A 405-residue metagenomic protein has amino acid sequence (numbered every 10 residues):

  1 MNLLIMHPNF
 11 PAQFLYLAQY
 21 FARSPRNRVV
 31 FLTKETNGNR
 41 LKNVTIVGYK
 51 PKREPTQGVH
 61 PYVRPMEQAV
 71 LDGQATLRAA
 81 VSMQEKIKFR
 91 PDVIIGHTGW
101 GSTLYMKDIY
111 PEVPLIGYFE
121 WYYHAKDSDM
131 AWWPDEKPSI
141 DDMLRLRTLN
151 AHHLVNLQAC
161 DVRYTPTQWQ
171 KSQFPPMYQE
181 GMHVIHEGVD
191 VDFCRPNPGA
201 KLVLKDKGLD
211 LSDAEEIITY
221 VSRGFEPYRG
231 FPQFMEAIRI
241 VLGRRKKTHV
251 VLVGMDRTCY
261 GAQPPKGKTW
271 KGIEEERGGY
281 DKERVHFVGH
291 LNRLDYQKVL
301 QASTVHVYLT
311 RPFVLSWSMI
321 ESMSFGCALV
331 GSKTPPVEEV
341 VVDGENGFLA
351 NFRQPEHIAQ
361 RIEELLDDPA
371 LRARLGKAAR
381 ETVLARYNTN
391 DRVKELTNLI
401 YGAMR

Functional and structural regions predicted by a protein language model:
R53-V63, V113-H152, D192-K201, S212 (+1 more regions): Acceptor-binding helix/loop patch of EC 2.4 sugar-transfer enzymes, predominantly nucleotide-sugar-dependent
D161, K298-V314, C327: Acidic donor-binding loop of glycosyltransferase active sites
W169, G188: Carbohydrate-associated surface elements
K205-R229, M235-I240, V250-V251: Conserved donor-binding/catalytic core segment of Leloir-type glycosyltransferases
G254-T258, Q263-Q297: Nucleotide-activated donor-binding/catalytic signature segment of Leloir-type glycosyltransferases, i.e., the conserved
A328-G331, V341: Short hydrophobic beta-strand element within catalytic cores of glycosyltransferases and related nucleotide-activated
D343-G344, F348-P355, E364-P369: Conserved acidic donor-binding segment of nucleotide-sugar-dependent glycosyltransferases
H357, E364, L371-R386, R392-N398: A short, well-ordered alpha-helix in the C-terminal region of glycosyltransferases
